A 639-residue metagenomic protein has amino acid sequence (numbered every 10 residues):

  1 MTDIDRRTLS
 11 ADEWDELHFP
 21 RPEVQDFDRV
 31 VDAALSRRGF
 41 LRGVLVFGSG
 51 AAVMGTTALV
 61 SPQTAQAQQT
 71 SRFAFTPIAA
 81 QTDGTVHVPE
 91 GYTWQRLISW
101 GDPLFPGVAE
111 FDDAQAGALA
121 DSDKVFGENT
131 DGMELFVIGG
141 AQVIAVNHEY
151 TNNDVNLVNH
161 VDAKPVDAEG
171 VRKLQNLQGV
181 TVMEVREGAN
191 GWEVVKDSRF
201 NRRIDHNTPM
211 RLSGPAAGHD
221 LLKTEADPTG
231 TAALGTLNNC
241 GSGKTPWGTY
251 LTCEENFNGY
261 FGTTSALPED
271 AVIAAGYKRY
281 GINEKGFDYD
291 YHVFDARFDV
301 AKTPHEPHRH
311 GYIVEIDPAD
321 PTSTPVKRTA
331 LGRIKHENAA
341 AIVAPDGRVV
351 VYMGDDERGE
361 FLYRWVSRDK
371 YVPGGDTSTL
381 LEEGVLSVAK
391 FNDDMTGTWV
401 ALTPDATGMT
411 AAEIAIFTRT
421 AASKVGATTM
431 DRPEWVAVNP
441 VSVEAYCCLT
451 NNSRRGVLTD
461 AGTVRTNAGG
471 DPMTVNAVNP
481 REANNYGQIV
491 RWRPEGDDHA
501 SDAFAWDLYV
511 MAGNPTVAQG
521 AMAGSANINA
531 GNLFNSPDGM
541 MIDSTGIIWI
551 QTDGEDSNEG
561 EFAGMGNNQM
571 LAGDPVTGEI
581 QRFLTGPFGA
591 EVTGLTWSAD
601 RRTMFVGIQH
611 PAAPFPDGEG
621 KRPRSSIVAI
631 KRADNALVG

Functional and structural regions predicted by a protein language model:
M1-S36, A58: N-terminal secretory signal peptides
E23-L35, G55-E90: C-terminal segment of N-terminal export signals and the immediately downstream linker at the start of the mature
F27-A51: N-terminal secretory signal peptides and thylakoid transit peptides that target proteins across membranes
S71-P246, T252-N256, P268-V272, G276 (+3 more regions): Long, well-ordered hydrophobic secondary-structure segments characteristic of membrane-embedded and membrane-proximal
T85-S99, G107-D121, N190-G230, I316-I334 (+4 more regions): Blade-edge beta-strand/turn elements of extracellular beta-propeller and related beta-sheet repeat scaffolds
A120-E134, P228-G241, K424-W435, S525-M541 (+1 more regions): Signature of short aromatic-glycine-proline-rich micro-motifs recurring in repeat-based ectodomains
A168-N176, G191-R203, E360-A421, V425-T428 (+6 more regions): Beta-propeller fold recognition
I528-P575: Loop/turn-rich, solvent-exposed surfaces of beta-rich toroidal or solenoidal domains
